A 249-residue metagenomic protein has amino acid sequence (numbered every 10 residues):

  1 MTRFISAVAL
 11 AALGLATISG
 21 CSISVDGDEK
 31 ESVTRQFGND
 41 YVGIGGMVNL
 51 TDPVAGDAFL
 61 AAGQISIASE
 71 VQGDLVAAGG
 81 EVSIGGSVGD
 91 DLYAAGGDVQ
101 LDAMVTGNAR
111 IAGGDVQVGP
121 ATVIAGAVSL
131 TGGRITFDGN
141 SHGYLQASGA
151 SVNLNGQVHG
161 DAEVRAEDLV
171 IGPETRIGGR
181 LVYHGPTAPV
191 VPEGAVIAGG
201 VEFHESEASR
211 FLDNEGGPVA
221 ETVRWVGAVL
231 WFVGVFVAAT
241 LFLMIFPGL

Functional and structural regions predicted by a protein language model:
M1-L249: Intrinsically disordered, low-complexity terminal regions
